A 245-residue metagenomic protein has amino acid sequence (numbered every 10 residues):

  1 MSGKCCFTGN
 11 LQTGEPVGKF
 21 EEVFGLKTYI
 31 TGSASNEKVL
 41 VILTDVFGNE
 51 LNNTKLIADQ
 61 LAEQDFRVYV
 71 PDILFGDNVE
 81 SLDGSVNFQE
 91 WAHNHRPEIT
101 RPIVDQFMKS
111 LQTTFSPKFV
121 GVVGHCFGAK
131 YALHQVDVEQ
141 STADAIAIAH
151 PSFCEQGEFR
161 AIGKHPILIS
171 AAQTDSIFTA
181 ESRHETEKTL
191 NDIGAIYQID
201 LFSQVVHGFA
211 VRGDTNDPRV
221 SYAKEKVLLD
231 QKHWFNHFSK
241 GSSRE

Functional and structural regions predicted by a protein language model:
M1-E245: N-terminal cap/leader regions of alpha/beta-hydrolase-fold enzymes, predominantly small-molecule hydrolases
